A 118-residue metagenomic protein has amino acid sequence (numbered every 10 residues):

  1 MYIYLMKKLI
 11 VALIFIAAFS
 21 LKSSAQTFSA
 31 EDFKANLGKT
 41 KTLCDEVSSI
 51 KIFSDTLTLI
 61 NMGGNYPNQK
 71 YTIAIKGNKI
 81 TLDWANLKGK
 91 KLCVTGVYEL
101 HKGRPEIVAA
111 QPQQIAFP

Functional and structural regions predicted by a protein language model:
M1-L9: Positively charged n-region of N-terminal signal peptides that target proteins for export
Y4-L5, F19, G38: Short alpha-helical segments used as structural interaction elements across diverse proteins
L9-F19: Sec-dependent N-terminal signal peptides
F19-S20, K76: Short stretches within intrinsically disordered, low-complexity N-terminal or propeptide regions
L21-A25: Sec/Tat signal peptide C-region and signal peptidase I cleavage site
Q26-P118: OB-fold single-stranded nucleic acid-binding module
